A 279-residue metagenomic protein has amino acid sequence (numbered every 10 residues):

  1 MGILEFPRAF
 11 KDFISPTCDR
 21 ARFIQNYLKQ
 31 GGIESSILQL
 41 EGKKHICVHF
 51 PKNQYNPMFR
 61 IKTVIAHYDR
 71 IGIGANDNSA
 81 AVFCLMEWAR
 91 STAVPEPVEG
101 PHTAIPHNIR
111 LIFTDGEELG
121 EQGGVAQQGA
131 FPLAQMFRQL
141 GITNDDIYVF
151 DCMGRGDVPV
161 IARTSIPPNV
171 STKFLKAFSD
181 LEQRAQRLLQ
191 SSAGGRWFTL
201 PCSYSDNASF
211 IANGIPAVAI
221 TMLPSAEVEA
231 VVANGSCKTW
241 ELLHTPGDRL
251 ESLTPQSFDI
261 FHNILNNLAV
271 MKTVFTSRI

Functional and structural regions predicted by a protein language model:
G2-N53: A non-catalytic alpha/beta surface segment that caps or lines the substrate-entry region of metallo-dependent hydrolase
D19, F23, Y27, G32 (+7 more regions): Extracytoplasmic/secreted proteins, especially bacterial periplasmic and envelope-associated proteins
Q30-L38, Q183-F198: Short secondary-structure junctions
L40, F50-K52, I65-Y68, I112-E117 (+2 more regions): Active-site-proximal beta-strand/loop segments in catalytic clefts of secreted hydrolases
Q54-I61: Proline/glycine-enriched tight loop/beta-turn segments at coil->beta junctions that connect or precede beta-strands
I71-D180, R184-R187, T199-S209: Acidic/histidine-rich catalytic neighborhood of metal-dependent amide-processing enzymes
P201-G235: Short glycine-rich, acidic/polar surface loops and turns
E227-I279: His/Asp/Glu-rich mid-to-C-terminal helical/loop segments that flank catalytic regions of hydrolases
